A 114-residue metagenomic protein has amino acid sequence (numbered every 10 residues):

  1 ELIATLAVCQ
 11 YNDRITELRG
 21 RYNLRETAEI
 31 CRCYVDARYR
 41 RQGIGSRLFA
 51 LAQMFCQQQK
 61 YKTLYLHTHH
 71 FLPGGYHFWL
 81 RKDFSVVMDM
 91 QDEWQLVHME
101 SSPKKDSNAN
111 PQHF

Functional and structural regions predicted by a protein language model:
E1-C31, D36, F49-L51, M90-D92 (+1 more regions): Acetyl-CoA-dependent GNAT
E17-L18, G45, Y76: Short glycine-/acidic-enriched loop or helix-start segments at secondary-structure transitions that form or flank
D36, R47-T63: Conserved acyl-CoA
D36-R38, Q42, H70: Active-site acidic-Proline motif in GNAT/NAT acetyltransferases
R41, M54-Q58, S85: Conserved amphipathic alpha-helical interaction elements at protein-protein interfaces in regulatory, energy-coupling
G45, M54, V97-M99: Residue-level signature of transmembrane alpha-helix interfaces in integral membrane proteins
K62-Y65, H69-F114: C-terminal "cap" of GNAT-fold acetyltransferases
